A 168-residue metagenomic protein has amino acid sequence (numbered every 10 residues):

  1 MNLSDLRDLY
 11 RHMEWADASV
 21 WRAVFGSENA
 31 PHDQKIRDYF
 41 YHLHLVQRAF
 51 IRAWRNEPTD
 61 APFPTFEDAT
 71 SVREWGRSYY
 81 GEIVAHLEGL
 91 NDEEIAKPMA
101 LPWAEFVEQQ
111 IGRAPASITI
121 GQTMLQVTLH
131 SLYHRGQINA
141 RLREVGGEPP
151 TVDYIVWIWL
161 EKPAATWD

Functional and structural regions predicted by a protein language model:
R7-T65, Q109-D168: Short, contiguous alpha-helical
P58-P102: Helix-adjacent hinge/juxtasegments
